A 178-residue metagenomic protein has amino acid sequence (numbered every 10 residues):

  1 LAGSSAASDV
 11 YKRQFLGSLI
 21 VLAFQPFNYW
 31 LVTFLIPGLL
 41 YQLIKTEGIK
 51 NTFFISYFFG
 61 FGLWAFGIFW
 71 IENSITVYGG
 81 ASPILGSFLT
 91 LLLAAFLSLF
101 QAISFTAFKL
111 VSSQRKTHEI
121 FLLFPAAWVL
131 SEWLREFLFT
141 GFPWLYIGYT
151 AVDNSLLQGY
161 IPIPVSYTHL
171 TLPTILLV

Functional and structural regions predicted by a protein language model:
L1-A7, T171-T174, V178: Positively charged, low-complexity/disordered segments
S8-L172: Membrane-embedded alpha-helical bundles of multi-pass enzymes that act on lipidic or dolichyl-linked glycan substrates
